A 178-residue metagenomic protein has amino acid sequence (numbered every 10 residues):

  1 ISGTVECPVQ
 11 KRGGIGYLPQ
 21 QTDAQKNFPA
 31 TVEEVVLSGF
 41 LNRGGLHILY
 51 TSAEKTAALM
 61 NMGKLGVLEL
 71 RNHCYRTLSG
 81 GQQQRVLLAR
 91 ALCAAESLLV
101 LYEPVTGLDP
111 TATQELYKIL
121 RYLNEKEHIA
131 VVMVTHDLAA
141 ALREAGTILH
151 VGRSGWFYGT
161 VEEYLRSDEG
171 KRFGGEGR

Functional and structural regions predicted by a protein language model:
S52-L70: Conserved ABC ATPase "signature" region
C74-L78, Q82: Conserved ABC ATPase signature
L88-A89: Hydrophobic anchor residue at the start of the ABC signature
L99-Y102: Catalytic Walker B motif of ABC-type/P-loop ATPase nucleotide-binding domains
P110-A112: Helix N-cap at the start of a conserved alpha-helix in ABC-type nucleotide-binding domains
T135-H136: H-loop/switch region of ABC-family ATPase nucleotide-binding domains
G146-T160: H-loop (His-switch) and adjacent beta-strand-loop-beta switch element of ABC-type ATPase nucleotide-binding domains
